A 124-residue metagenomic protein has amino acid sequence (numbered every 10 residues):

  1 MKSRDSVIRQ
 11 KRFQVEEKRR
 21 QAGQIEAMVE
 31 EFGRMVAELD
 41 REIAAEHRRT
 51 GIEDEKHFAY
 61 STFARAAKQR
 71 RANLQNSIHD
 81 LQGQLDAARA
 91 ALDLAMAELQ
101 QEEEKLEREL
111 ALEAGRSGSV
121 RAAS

Functional and structural regions predicted by a protein language model:
M1-S124: Charge-rich amphipathic alpha-helical interaction elements
